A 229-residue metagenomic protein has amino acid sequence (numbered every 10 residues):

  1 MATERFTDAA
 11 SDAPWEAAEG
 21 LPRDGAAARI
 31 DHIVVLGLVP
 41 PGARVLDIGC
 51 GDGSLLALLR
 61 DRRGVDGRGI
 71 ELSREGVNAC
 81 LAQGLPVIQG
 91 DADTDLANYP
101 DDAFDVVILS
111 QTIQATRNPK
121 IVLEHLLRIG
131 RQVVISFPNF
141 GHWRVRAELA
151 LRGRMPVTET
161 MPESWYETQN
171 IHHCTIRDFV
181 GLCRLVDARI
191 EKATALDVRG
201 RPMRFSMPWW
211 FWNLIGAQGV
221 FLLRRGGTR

Functional and structural regions predicted by a protein language model:
A13-A28: Class I SAM-dependent methyltransferase Rossmann-like catalytic core, especially the SAM/SAH-binding loop
A26-G42: Conserved alpha-helix/loop element of class I SAM-dependent methyltransferases that forms part of the SAM/SAH-binding
G49-G51: Class I SAM-dependent methyltransferase "Motif I" SAM/SAH-binding loop
G53-A57: Glycine-rich SAM-binding Motif I of class I
L58-D95: Class I SAM-dependent methyltransferase SAM/SAH-binding core
N98-V106: A short acidic, Gly/Pro-enriched loop at the edge of an enzyme's catalytic core that lines a small-molecule cofactor
V106-R117: A short SAM/SAH-binding and catalytic strip from SAM-dependent methyltransferases
K120-H125, Q132-R229: S-adenosyl-L-methionine-dependent methyltransferase catalytic module, highlighting the catalytic core
